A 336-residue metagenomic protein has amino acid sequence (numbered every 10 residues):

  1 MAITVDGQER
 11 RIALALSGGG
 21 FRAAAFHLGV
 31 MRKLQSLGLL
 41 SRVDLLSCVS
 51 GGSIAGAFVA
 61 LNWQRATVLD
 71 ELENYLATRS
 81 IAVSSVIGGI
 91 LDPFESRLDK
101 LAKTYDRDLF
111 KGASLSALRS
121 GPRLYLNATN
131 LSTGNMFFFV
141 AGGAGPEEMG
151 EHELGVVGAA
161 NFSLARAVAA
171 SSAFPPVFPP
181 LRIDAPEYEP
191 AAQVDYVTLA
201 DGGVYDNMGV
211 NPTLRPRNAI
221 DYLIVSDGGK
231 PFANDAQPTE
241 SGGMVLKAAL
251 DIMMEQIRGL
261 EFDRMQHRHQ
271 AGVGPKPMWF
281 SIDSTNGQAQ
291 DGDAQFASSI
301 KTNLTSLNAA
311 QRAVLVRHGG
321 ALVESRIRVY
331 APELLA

Functional and structural regions predicted by a protein language model:
M1-D6, I12: N-terminal regions that are enriched for targeting/export leaders and immediately downstream pro/stem segments
E9-A15, G20-T104, V140-A141, G145-E148: Patatin-like phospholipase
A13, L45-C48, Y125-N127, L199 (+1 more regions): Structural recognition of the beta-strand scaffold that forms the well-ordered cores of secreted hydrolase catalytic
F21-A24, S53-G56, T133-N135, D206-M208 (+1 more regions): Flexible loop/turn segments at secondary-structure boundaries
R22, T78, S84, G88 (+2 more regions): Active-site gating loop/helix substructures
Q64-L101, G142, A191-A336: Non-catalytic peripheral regions of patatin-like phospholipases
L101-P122: Extended, Lys/Arg-enriched charged tracts that mediate electrostatic binding to polyanionic substrates
